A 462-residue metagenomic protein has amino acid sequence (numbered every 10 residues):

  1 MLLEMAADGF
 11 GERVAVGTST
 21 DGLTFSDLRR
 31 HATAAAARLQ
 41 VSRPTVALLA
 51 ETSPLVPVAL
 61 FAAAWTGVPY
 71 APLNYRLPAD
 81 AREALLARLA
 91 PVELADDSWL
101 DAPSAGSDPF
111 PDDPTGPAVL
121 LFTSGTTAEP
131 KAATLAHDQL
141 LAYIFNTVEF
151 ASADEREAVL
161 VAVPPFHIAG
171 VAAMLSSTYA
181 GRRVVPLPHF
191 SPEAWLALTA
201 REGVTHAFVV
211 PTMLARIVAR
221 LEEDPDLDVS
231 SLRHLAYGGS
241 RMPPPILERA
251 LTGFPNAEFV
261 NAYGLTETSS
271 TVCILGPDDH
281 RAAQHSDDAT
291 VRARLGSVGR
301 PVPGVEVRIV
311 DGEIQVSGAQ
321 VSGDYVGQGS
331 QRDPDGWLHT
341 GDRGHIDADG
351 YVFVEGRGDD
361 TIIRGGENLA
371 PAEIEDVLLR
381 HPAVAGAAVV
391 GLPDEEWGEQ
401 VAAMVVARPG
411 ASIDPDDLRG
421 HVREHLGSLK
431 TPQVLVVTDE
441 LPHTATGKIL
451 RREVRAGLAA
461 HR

Functional and structural regions predicted by a protein language model:
L2-T24: AMP-dependent adenylate-forming
G11-E12, A105-F122, E129, S152-A158: Conserved pre-ATP/AMP-binding loop-to-beta segment of ANL
T18-L23, A36-L77, N368: Conserved AMP-binding/adenylate-forming
G22-D27, A118-F145: Conserved AMP-binding A3 loop
E51, V163, V204-R249, G253 (+2 more regions): Adenylate-forming
L141-A158, F166-H206, R220-L221: Conserved AMP-binding/adenylation subdomain of ANL enzymes
R182, A200, L235, E248-V260 (+3 more regions): Conserved AMP-binding/adenylate-forming
A207, G318, G323, R343-T431 (+3 more regions): AMP-binding/adenylate-forming catalytic core of the ANL superfamily
